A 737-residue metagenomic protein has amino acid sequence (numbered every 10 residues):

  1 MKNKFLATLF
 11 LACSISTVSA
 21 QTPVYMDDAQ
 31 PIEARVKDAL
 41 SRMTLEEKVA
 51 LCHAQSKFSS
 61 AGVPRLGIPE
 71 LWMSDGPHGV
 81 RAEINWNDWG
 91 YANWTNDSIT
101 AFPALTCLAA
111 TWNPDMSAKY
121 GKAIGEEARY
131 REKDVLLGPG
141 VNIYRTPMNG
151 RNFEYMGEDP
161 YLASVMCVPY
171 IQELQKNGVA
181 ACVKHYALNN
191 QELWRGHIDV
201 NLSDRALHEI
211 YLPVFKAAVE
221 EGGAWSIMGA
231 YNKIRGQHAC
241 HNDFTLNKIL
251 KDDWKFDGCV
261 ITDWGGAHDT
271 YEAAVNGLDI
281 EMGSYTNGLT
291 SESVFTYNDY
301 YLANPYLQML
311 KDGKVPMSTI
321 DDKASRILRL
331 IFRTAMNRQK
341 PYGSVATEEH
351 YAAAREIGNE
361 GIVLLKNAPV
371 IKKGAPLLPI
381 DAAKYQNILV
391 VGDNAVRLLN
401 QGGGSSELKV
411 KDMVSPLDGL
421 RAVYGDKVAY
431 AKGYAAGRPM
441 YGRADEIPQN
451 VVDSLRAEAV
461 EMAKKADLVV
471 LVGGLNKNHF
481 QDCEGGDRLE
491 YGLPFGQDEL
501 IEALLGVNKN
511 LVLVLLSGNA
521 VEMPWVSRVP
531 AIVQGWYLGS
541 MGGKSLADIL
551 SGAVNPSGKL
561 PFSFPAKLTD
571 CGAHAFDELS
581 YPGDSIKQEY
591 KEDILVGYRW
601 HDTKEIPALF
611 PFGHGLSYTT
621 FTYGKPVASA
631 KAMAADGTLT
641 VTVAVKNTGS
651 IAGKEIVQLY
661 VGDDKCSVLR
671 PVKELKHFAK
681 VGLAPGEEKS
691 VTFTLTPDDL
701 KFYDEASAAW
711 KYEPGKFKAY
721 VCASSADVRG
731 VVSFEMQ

Functional and structural regions predicted by a protein language model:
M1-P23: Bacterial Sec-dependent N-terminal signal peptides
T17-F702, A709-A726: Glycoside hydrolase catalytic-domain context in secreted enzymes
D727-Q737: Short beta-strand elements
